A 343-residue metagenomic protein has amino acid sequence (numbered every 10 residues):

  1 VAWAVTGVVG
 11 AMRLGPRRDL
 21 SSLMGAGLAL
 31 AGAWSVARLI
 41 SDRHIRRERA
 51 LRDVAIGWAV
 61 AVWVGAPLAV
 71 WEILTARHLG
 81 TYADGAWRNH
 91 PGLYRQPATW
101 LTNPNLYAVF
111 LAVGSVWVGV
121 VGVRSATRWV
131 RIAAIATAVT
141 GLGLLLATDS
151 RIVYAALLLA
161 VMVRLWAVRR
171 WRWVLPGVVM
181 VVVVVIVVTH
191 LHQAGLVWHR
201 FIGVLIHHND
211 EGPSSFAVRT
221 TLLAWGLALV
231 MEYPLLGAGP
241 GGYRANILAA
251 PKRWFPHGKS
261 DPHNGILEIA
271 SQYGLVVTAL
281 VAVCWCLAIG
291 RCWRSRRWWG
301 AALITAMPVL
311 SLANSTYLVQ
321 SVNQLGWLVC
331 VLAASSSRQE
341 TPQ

Functional and structural regions predicted by a protein language model:
V1-V9, I45-R52, I56, R124-R131 (+3 more regions): Transmembrane signal-anchor hairpin modules in multi-pass inner-membrane enzymes, especially those that act on
V1-W34, V64, W299, M307-P308: N-terminal hydrophobic segments of proteins, predominantly signal-anchor/transmembrane helices of inner/organellar
L30, S115-V118, Y154-W166, V179-V181 (+2 more regions): Hydrophobic transmembrane alpha-helices of multi-pass, membrane-embedded glycosylation machinery
R52-Y94, T99-A167, R291, T305: Alpha-helical transmembrane segments of multi-pass inner-membrane proteins
P67-A76, L165-D210, L227-E232, P240: A membrane-periplasm/extracellular boundary helix in multi-pass inner-membrane enzymes that assemble envelope glycans
L79, H208-A224, A228-E232, L236-Y273: Long extracytoplasmic/lumenal interhelical loops at the membrane interface of multi-pass membrane proteins
Q272-P308: Hydrophobic transmembrane alpha-helices and their immediate junctions
G300-L312, T316-Q343: Transmembrane alpha-helices of multi-pass inner-membrane enzymes
